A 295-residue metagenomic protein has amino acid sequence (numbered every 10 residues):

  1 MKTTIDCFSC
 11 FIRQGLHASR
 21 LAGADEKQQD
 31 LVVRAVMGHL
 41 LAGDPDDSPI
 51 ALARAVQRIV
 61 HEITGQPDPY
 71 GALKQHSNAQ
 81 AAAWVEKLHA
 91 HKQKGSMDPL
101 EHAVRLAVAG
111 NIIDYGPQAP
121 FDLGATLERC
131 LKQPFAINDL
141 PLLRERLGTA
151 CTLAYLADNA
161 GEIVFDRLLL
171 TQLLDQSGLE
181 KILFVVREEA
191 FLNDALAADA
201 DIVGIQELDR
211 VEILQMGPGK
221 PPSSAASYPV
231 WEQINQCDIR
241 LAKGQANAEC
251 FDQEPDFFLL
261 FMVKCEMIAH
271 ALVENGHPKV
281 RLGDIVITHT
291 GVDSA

Functional and structural regions predicted by a protein language model:
K2-A150: Electropositive, gly/pro-rich neighborhoods at or near active sites that engage anionic ligands
T4, A136, Y155, E162-I163: Alpha-helix N-cap/loop-to-helix initiation residues
C151-T152, E180-L183, D256: Residues at the starts of beta-strands that form the adenosine-phosphate
T152-A154, I239: Structural motif
D158-R167, A190-F191, Q245-C250: Gly/Ser/Thr-rich loops at beta-strand to alpha-helix junctions that form or flank small-molecule/cofactor-binding
A160-L179, L183-F184: Histidine-anchored nucleotide/phosphate-binding helix
V186-E188, D199-A295: C-terminal functional extensions of proteins
